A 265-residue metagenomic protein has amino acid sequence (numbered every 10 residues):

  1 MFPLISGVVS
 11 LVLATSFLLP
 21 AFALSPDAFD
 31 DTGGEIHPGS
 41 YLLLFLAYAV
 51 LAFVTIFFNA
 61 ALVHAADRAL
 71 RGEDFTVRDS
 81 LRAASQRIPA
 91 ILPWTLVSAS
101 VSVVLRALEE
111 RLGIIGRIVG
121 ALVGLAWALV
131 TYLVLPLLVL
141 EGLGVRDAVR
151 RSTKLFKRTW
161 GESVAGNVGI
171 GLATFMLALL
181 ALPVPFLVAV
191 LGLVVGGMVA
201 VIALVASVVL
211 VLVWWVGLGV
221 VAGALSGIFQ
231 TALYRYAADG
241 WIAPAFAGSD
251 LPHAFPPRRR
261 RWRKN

Functional and structural regions predicted by a protein language model:
M1-N265: Hydrophobic alpha-helical membrane segments
